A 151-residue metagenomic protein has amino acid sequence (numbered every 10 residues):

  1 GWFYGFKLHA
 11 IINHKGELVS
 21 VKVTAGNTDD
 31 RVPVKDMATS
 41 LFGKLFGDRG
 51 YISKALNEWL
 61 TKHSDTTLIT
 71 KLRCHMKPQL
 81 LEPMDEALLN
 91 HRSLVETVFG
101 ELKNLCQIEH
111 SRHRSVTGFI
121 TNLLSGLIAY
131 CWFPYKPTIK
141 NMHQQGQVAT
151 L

Functional and structural regions predicted by a protein language model:
G1-S64, I69-C74, L127: Polybasic low-complexity intrinsically disordered regions
D30, H91, I120, L124: Hydrophobic (often cysteine-bearing) scaffold residues that line and stabilize catalytic clefts of nucleotide/cofactor
K44, R49-T117: Helix-centered, glycine/charged polyanion-binding patches within enzymatic domains that contact phosphate-containing
L45-F46, L60-T67, S115, I120 (+1 more regions): Anion-binding and metal-coordination hotspots
